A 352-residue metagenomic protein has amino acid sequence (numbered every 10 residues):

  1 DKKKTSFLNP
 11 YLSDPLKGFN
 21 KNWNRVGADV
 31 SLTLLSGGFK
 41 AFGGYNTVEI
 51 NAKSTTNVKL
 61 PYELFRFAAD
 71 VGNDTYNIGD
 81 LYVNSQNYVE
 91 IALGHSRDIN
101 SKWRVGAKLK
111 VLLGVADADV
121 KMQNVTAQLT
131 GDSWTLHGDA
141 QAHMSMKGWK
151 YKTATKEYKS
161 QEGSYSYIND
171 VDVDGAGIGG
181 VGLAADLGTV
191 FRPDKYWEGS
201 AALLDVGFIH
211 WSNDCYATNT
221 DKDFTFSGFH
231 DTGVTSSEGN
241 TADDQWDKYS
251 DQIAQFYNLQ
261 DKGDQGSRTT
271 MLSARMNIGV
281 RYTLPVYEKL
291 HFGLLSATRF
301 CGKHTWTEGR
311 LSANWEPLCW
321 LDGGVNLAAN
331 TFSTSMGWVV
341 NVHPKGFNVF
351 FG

Functional and structural regions predicted by a protein language model:
D1-G352: Subset of outer-membrane beta-barrel
